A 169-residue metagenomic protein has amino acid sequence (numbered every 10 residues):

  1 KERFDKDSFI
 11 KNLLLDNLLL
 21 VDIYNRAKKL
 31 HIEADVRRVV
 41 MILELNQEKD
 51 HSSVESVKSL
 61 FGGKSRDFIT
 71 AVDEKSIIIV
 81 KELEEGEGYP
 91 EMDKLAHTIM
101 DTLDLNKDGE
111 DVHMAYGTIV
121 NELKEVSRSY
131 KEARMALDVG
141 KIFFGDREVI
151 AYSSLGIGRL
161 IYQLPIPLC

Functional and structural regions predicted by a protein language model:
F4-C169: Cytosolic nucleotide-utilizing catalytic cores of signal-transduction proteins
